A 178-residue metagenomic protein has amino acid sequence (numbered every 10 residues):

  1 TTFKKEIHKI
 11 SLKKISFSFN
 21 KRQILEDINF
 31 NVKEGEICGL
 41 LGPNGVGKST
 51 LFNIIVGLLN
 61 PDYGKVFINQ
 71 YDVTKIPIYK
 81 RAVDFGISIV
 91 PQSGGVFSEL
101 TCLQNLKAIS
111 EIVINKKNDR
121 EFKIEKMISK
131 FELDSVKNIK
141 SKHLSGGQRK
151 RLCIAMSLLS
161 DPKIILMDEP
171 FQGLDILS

Functional and structural regions predicted by a protein language model:
I10-L12, L25: Conserved structural motif at the start of ABC-family nucleotide-binding domains
L41-P43: The feature captures the beta-strand-to-loop junction immediately N-terminal to the Walker
V56: Helix-to-loop junction immediately C-terminal to a conserved catalytic motif
G64-D72, V83-F85: Conserved ABC transporter NBD signature motif
N118-V136: Conserved ABC ATPase "signature" region
K140-L144: Conserved ABC ATPase signature
I165-E169: Catalytic Walker B motif of ABC-type/P-loop ATPase nucleotide-binding domains
